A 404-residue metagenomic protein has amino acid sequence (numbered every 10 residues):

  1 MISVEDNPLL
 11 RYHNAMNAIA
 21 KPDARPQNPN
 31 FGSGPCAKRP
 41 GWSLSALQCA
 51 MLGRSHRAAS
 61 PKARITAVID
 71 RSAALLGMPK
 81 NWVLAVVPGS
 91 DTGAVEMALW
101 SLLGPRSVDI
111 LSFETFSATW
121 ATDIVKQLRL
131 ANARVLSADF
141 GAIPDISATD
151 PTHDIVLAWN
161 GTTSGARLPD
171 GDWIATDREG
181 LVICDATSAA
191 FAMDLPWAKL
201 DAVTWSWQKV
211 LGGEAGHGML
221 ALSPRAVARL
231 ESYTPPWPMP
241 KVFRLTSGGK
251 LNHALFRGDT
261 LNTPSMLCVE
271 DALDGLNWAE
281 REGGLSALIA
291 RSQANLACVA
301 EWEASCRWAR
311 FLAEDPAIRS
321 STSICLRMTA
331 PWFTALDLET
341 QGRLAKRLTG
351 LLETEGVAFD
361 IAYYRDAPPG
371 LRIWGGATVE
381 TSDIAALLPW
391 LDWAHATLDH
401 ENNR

Functional and structural regions predicted by a protein language model:
I2-A59: N-terminal "arm"/small-domain region of PLP-dependent enzymes with the aminotransferase-like
I2-P8, Y12-H13, R365-R404: PLP-dependent enzyme catalytic core of the Aspartate aminotransferase-like
A46-M97, F113-D123, A304: Conserved N-terminal alpha-helix of the aminotransferase class I/II PLP-enzyme fold
R71-P79, N277-A313, L351: Conserved PLP-dependent catalytic core of the aminotransferase class-I/II
G93, S101-I155: PLP-dependent aminotransferase-like
D139-F191, A202: Active-site phosphate-binding strand-loop segment of PLP-dependent enzymes
V210-E301: Active-site C-terminal subdomain of aminotransferase-like
A304, W308-S382: Conserved C-terminal alpha-helix-loop-beta "cap" of PLP-dependent enzymes that closes/shapes the active-site mouth
